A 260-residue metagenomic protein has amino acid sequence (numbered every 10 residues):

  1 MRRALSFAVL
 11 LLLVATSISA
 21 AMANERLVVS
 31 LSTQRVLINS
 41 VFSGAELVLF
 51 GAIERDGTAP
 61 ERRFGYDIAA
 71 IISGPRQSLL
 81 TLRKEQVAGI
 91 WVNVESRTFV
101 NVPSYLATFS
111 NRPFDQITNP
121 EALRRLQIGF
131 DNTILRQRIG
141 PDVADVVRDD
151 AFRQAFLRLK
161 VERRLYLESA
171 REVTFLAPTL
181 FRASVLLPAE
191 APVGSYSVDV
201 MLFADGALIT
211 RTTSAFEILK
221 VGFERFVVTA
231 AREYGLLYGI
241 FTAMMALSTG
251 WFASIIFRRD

Functional and structural regions predicted by a protein language model:
A8-S17: Bacterial N-terminal signal peptides
E25-V41: N-terminal edge beta-strand
A52, A69-R97: Membrane-embedded segments
I53-G57: Short solvent-exposed capping/turn motifs at the termini of beta-strands
Q86-P188, P192: Membrane-proximal low-complexity regions enriched in glycine and acidic/polar residues
L186, I209-Y238: Short, aromatic-rich amphipathic segments at membrane interfaces that lie adjacent to a transmembrane helix or signal
G194-V200: A short tyrosine-centered beta-strand micro-motif
Y234-T242, A246-D260: Juxtamembrane interface at the cytosolic side of transmembrane helices
